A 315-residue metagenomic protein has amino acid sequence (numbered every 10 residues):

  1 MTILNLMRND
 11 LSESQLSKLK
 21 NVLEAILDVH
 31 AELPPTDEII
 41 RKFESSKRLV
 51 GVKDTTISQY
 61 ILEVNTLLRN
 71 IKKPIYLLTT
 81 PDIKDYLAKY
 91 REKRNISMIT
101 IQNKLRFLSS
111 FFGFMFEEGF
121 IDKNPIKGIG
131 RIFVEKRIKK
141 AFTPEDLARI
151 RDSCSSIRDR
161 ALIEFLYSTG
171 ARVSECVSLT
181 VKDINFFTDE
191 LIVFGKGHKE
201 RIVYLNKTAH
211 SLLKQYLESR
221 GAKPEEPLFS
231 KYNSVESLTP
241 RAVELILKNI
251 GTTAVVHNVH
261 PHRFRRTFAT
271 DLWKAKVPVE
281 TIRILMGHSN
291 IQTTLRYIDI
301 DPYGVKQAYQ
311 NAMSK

Functional and structural regions predicted by a protein language model:
E13-I26, V203-Y204, I300-K315: DNA/chromatin major-groove-contacting recognition/catalytic segments
A25-A31, E38-I138, S219: N-terminal core-binding DNA-recognition domain of tyrosine recombinases/integrases
H30, A141, G197, M286 (+1 more regions): Catalytic-site neighborhood detector that most strongly recognizes the C-terminal catalytic loop/helix of tyrosine
I57, L108, L162-I163, G170 (+3 more regions): Alpha-helix N-cap/helix-start motif at helix boundaries, enriched for small hydrophobics
I121, K136, P144-V173, G197-K199: Basic, Lys/Arg- and aromatic-enriched nucleic-acid-binding interface segment
E164, S168, R241, R265-H288 (+1 more regions): C-terminal catalytic core of tyrosine-transesterase DNA break-rejoin enzymes
T169, S174, S178-Q215: Conserved tyrosine-mediated DNA breakage-rejoining catalytic core shared by Y-recombinases
N206-V256: Active-site/catalytic core of tyrosine-dependent DNA strand-transfer enzymes
